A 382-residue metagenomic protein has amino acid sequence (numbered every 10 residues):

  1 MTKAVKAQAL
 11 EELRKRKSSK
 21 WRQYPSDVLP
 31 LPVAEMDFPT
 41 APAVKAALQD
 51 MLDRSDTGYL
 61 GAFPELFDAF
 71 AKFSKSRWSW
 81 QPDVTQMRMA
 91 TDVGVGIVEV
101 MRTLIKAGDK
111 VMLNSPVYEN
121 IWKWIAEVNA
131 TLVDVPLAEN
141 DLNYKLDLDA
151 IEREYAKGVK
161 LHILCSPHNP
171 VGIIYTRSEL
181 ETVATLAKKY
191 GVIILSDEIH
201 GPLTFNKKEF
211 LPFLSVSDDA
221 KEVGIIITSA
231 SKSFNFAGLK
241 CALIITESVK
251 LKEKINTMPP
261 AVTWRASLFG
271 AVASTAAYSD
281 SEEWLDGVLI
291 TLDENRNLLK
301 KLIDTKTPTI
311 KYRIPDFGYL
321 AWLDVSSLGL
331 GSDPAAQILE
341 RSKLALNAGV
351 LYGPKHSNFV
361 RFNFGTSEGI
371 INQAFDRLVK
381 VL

Functional and structural regions predicted by a protein language model:
T2-D92, E99, A277-S279, L382: N-terminal small-domain helix-loop-helix segment of the aminotransferase-like
A46-A47, E222-D293, L302, L382: Conserved core segment of the aminotransferase class I/II
T103-L164: PLP-dependent aminotransferase-like
V128, K189-Y190, A220, K306 (+1 more regions): Helix C-cap/helix->beta junction micro-motif
A138-K208: Active-site phosphate-binding strand-loop segment of PLP-dependent enzymes
E152-R153, A220, Q337-L346, Y352-L382: PLP-dependent enzyme catalytic core of the Aspartate aminotransferase-like
T275, L292-K300, Y312-V325: Conserved glycine-rich beta-strand-loop-beta hairpin in the small C-terminal domain of fold type I
